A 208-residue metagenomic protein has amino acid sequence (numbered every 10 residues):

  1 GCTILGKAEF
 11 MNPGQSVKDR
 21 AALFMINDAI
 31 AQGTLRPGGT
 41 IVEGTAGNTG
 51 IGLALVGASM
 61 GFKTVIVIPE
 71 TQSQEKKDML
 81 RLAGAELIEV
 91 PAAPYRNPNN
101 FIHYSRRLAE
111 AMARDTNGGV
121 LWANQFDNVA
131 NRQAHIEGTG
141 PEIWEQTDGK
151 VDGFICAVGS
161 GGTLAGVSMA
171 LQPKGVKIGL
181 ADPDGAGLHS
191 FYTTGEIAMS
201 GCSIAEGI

Functional and structural regions predicted by a protein language model:
G1-I208: PLP-dependent amino-acid enzyme catalytic core
